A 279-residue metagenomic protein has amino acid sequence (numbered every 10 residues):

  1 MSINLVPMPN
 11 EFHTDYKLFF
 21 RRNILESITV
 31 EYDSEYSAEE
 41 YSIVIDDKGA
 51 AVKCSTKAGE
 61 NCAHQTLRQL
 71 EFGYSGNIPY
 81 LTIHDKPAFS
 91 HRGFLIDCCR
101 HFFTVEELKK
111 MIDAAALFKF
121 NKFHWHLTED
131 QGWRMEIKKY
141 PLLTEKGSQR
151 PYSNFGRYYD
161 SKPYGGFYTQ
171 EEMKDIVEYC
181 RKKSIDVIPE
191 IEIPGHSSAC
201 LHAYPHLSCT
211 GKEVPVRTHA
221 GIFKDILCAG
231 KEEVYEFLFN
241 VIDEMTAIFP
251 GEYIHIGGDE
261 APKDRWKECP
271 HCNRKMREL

Functional and structural regions predicted by a protein language model:
M1-R92: Acidic, contiguous N-terminal accessory segments
K53, D97-H101, P163-Y164, L227-C228: Second-shell loop/turn segments in exported
E60-A63, T104-M111, T169-E172, I176 (+2 more regions): Stable alpha-helical elements in mature extracytoplasmic
L81-F103, K110, A116-F118: An acidic-aromatic substrate-binding cleft motif
C99, T128-G132, E192-H196, D259-K263: Active-site beta-loop-alpha junctions enriched in small/polar residues
K109-D130: Catalytic domains of carbohydrate-active enzymes, especially glycoside hydrolases
F118-F123, M173-P194, D225-G257: An active-site-proximal structural segment forming one wall of the substrate-binding cleft that immediately precedes
Q131-K182, S197-E236, R265-L279: Aromatic- and acidic-residue-enriched carbohydrate-binding clefts of CAZyme catalytic domains
